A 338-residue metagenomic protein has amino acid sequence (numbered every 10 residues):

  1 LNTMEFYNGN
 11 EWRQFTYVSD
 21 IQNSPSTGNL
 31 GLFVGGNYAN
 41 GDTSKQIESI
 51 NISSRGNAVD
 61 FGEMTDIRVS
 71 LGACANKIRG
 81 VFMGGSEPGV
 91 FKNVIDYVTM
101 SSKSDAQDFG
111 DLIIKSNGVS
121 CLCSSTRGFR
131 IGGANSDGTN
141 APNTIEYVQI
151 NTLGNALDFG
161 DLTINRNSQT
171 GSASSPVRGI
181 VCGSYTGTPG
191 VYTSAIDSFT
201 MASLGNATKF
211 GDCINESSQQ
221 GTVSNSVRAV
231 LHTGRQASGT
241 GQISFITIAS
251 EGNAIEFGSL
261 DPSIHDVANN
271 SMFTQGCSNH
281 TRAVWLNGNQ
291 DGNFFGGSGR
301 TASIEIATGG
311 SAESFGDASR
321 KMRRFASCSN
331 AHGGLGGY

Functional and structural regions predicted by a protein language model:
L1-Y338: Polar, enzyme-active/binding microenvironments
